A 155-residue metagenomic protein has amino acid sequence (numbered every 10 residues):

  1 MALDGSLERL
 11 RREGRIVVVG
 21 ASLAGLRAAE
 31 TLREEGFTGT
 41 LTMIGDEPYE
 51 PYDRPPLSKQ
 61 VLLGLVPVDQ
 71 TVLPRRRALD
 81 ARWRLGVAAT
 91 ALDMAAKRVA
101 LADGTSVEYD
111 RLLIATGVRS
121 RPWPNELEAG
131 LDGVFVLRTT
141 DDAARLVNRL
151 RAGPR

Functional and structural regions predicted by a protein language model:
M1-E13, L79-R155: FAD-binding core/adjacent interface of flavoenzyme oxidoreductases
G5-W83: Beta1-alpha1 glycine-rich phosphate/pyrophosphate-binding loop at the start of Rossmann-like nucleotide-binding domains
